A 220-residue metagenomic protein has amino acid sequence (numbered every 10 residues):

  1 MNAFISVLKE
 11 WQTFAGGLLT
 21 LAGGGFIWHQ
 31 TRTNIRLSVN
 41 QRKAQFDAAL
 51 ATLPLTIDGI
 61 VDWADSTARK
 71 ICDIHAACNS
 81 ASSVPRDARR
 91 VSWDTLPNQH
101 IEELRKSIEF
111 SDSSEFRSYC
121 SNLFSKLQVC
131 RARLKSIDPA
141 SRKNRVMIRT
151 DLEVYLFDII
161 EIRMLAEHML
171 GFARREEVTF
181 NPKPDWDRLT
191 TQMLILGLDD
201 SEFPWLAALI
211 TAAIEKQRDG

Functional and structural regions predicted by a protein language model:
M1-Q41: Membrane-embedded hydrophobic alpha-helical segments
W28-T31, T52, T56, N79: Extended non-membrane alpha-helical scaffolds
R36-D58: Juxtamembrane membrane-water interface segments immediately C-terminal to a transmembrane helix
D58-V61, D65-G220: Interfacial alpha-helical end/capping and short helix-turn segments at domain and membrane boundaries
